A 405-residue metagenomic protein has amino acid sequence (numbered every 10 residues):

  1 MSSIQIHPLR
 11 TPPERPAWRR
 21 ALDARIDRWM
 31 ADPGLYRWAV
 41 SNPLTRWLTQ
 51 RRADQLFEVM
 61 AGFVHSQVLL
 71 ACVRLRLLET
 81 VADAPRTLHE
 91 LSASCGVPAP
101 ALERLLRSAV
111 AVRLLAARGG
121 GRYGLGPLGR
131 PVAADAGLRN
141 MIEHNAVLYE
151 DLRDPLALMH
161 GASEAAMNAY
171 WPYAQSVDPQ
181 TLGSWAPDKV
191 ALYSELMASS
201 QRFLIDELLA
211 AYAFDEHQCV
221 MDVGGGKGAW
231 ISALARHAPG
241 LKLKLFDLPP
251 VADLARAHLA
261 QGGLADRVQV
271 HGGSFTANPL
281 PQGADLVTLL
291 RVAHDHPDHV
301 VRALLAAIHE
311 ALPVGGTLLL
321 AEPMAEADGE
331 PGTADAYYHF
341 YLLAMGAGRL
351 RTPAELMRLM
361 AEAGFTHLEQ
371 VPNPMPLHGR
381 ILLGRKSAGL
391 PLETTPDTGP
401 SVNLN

Functional and structural regions predicted by a protein language model:
S2-E58: Long, low-complexity, charged/polar intrinsically disordered regions in eukaryotic proteins
G34-S94, P98-Q218: Conserved Class I S-adenosyl-L-methionine-dependent methyltransferase catalytic core
A117, L125, L320, H367-Q370: Short beta-strand "wing" residues that participate in macromolecule-binding interfaces
R122-G124, E326, P374-M375: Conserved beta-strand edge residues that scaffold enzyme active sites
D135-E330, H367, L377-R380: Conserved adenosyl
A321-A363, L368-E369: C-terminal alpha-helical "lid/dimerization" subdomain adjacent to the S-adenosyl-L-methionine
G364-N405: Core SAM-dependent methyltransferase catalytic element
